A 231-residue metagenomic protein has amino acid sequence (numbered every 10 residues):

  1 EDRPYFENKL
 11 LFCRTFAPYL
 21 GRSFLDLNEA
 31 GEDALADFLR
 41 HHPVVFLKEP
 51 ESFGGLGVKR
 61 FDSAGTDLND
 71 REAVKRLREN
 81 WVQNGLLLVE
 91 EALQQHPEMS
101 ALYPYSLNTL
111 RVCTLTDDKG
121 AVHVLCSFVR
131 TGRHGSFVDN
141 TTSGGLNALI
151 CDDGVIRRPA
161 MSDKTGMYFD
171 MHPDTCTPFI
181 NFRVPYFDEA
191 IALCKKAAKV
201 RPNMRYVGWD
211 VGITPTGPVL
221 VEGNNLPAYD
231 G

Functional and structural regions predicted by a protein language model:
D2-D118: Active-site nucleotide/adenylate-binding loops and adjacent lid/helix of ATP-dependent enzymes
V44, T109-R111, V124-C126, G208 (+1 more regions): Broad gene-expression machinery/nucleic-acid interaction feature
G55-G57, P97-M99, H123, G135-F137 (+1 more regions): Short helix/loop capping segments that flank catalytic or ligand/cofactor-binding pockets
D70, R78-E79, D153-V155, N225 (+1 more regions): N-terminal capping/interface segment
E91-P104, D117, R130-T214: A long amphipathic alpha-helix within ATP-dependent nucleotide-binding catalytic cores
V122, V155-I156, P218-V219: Hydrophobic residues embedded in beta-strands of well-ordered beta-sheets
C126, V211, G217-Y229: A short beta-strand motif that forms the metal-chelation/ATP-contact edge of phosphoryl-transfer active sites
R130-S136, N224-G231: Glycine-rich phosphate/pyrophosphate-binding beta-alpha loops
